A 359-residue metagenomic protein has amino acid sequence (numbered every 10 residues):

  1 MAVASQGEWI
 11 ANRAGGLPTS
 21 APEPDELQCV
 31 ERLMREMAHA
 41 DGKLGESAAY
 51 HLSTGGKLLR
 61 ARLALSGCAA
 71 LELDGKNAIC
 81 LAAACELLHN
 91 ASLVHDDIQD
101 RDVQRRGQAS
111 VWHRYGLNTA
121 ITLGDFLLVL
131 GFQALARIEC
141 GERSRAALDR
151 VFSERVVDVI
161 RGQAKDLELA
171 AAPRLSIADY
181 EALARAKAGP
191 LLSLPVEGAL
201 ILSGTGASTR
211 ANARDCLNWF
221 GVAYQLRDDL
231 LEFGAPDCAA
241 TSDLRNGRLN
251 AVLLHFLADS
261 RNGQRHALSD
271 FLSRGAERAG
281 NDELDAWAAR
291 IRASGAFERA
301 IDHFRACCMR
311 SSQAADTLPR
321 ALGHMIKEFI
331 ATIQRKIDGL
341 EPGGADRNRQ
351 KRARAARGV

Functional and structural regions predicted by a protein language model:
M1-R35: N-terminal amphipathic/basic leader segments beginning at the initiator methionine
S5-G7, R320-V359: Short, amphipathic C-terminal "tail helix"
P24-E31, D96, D149, S153 (+2 more regions): Hydrophobic core segments within long, regular secondary-structure runs in both alpha- and beta-rich folds
C29-V30, A223, C307, S311-A314 (+2 more regions): Amphipathic alpha-helices that form helix-helix packing interfaces
R35-R265, A331: Mg2+-dependent prenyl diphosphate-binding active-site environment of isoprenoid biosynthetic enzymes
G141-E142, A315-H324: Surface-exposed helix-capping loop/turn segments at secondary-structure junctions
A211-R214, D302, H324-E328: Short, charged, amphipathic alpha-helical segments
A267-D316: Mobile late-domain/C-terminal helix-loop "cap" segments that border catalytic sites or the cytosolic face
